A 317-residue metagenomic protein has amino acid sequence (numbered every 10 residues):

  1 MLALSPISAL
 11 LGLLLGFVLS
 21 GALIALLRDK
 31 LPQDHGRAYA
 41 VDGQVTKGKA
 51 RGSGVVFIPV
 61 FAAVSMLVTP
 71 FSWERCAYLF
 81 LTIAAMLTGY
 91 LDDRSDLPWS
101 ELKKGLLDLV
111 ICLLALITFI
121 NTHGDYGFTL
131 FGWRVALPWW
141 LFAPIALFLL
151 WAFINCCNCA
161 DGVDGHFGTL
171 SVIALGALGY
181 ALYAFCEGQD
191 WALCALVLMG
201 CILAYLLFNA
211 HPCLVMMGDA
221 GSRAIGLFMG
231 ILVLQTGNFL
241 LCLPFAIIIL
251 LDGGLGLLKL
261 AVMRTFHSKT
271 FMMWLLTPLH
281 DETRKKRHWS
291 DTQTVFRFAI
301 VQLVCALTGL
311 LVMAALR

Functional and structural regions predicted by a protein language model:
L2-L251: "…together with the soluble PPM/PP2C metallo-phosphatase catalytic core" -> "…together with the soluble PPM/PP2C
L23, L27, L250-H267, C305-R317: Membrane-helix cytosolic exit motif
G54, I248-R297: Membrane-proximal soluble regions of multi-pass membrane proteins
V64, L170, P212, H280-D281 (+3 more regions): Residue-level detector of solvent-exposed, low-hydrophobicity positions
T292-V312: Final/C-terminal transmembrane alpha-helix of multipass membrane proteins
